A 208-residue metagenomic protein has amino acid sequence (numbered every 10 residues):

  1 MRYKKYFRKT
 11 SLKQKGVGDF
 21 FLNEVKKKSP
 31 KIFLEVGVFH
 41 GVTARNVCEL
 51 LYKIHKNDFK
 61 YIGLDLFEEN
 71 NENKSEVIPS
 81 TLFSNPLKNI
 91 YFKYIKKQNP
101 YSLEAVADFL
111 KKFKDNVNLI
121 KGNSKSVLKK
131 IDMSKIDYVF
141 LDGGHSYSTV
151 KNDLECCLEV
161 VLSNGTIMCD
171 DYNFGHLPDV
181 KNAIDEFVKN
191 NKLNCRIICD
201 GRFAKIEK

Functional and structural regions predicted by a protein language model:
R2-S11, K15-K208: S-adenosylmethionine/decaboxylated-SAM
